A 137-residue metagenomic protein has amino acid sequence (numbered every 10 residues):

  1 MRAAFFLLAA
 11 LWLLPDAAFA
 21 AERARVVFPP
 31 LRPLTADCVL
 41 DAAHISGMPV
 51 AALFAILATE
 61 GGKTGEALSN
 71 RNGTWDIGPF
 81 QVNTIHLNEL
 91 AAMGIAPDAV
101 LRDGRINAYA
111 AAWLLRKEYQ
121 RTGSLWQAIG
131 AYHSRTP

Functional and structural regions predicted by a protein language model:
M1-A3: Positively charged n-region of N-terminal signal peptides that target proteins for export
F6-D16: Bacterial N-terminal signal peptides
A21-P137: Catalytic glycan-binding domains that act on GlcNAc-containing polysaccharides
